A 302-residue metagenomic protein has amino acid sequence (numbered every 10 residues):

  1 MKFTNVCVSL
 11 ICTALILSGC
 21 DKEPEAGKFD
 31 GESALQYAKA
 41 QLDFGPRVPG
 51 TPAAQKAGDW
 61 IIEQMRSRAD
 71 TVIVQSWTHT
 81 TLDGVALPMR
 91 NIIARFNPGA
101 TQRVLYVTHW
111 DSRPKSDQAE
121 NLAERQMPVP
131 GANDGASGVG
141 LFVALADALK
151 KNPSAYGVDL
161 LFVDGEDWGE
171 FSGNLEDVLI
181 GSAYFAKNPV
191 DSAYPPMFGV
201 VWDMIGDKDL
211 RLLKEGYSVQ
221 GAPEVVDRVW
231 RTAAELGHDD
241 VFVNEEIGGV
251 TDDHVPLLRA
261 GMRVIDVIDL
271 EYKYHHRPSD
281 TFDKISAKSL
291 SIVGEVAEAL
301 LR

Functional and structural regions predicted by a protein language model:
M1-V8: Bacterial N-terminal signal peptides that target proteins for export
I16-G19: C-terminal motif of bacterial Sec signal peptides marking the signal peptidase cleavage site
E23-K28, D43-P52, H79-D83, E124-A136 (+6 more regions): Second-shell loop/turn segments in exported
E25, A40, P46-G99: A non-catalytic alpha/beta surface segment that caps or lines the substrate-entry region of metallo-dependent hydrolase
S33-A40, K56, W60-S67, S137-A144 (+7 more regions): Extracytoplasmic/secreted proteins, especially bacterial periplasmic and envelope-associated proteins
V48-P49, T78-T80, P98-A100, W110-P114 (+4 more regions): Solvent-exposed loop/turn segments at secondary-structure junctions within structured extracellular/periplasmic domains
Q126-E224, G249: Acidic/histidine-rich catalytic neighborhood of metal-dependent amide-processing enzymes
F198, I205-R302: Active-site-adjacent substrate-binding region of metalloamidase/peptidase-like peptide-processing proteins
